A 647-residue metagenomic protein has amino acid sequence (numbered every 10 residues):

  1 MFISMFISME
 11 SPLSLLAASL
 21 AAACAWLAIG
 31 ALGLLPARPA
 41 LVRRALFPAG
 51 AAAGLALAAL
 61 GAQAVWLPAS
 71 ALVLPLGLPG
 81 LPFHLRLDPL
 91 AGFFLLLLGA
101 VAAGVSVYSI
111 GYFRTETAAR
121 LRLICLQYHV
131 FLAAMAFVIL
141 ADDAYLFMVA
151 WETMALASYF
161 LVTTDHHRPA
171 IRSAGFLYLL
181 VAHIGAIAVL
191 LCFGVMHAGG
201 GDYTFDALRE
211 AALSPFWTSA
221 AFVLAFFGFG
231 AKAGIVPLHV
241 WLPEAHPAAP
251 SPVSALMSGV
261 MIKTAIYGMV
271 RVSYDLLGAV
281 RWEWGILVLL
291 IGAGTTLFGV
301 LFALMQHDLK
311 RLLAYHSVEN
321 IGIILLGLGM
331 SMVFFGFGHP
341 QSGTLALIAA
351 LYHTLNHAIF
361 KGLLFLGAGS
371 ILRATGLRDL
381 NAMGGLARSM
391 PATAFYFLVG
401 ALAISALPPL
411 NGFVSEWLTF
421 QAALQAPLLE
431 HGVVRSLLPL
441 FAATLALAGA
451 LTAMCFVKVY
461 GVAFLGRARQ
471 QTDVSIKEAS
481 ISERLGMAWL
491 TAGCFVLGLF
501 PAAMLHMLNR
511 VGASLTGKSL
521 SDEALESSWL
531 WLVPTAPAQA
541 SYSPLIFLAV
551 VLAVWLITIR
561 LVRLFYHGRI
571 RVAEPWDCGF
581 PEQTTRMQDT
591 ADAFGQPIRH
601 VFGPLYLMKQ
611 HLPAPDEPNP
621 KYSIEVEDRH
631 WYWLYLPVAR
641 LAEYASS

Functional and structural regions predicted by a protein language model:
F2, F6-A18, A28-L126, G199-A212 (+2 more regions): Transmembrane helix-loop-helix hairpins at membrane boundaries of multipass inner-membrane proteins
E10-A17, F83-A91, D143-Y145, L208-P215 (+2 more regions): Interfacial loop-to-helix junctions that mark the boundaries of transmembrane helices in multi-pass membrane
I29-L34, V107, V459, V554-L564: Alpha-helical transmembrane segments
A49-A62, H183-L191, F397-P409, M487-N509: Hydrophobic alpha-helical membrane-insertion segments
S70-P79, T204-E210, L418-V433, M504-P537: Membrane-interfacial helical/loop segments at transmembrane boundaries in membrane proteins
L85-G99, P215-F229, V433-G449, S527-V554: Hydrophobic alpha-helical transmembrane segments
G104-F147, A157-A479, G493: Hydrophobic transmembrane alpha-helices and their helix-loop junctions in integral membrane proteins
A503-A553, R560-S647: Aromatic-capped, Gly/Pro-kinked transmembrane alpha-helices
